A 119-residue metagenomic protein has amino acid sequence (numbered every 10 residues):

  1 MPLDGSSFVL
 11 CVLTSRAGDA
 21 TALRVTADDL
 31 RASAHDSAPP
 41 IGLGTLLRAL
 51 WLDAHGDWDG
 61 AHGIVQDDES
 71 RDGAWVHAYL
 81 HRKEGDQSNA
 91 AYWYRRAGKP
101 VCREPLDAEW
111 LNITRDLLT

Functional and structural regions predicted by a protein language model:
D4-S37, L50-G63, D116: Repeat-mediated protein-protein interaction surfaces in helical alpha-solenoids
P39-T45, D68-A74: Generic helix N-cap/helix-start motif at coil->alpha-helix transitions
W58, I64-Q66, Y94, D107: Inward-facing hydrophobic residues that define packing positions of alpha-helical scaffold repeats
E69-R71, G85-E104: TPR/TPR-like (Sel1-like) alpha-helical repeat modules
K83-G85, L118: Short coil/turn linking the two alpha-helices of tandem helical-hairpin repeats
L106-T119: Terminal, low-structured helical/coil segments at or just beyond the last alpha-helical repeat
